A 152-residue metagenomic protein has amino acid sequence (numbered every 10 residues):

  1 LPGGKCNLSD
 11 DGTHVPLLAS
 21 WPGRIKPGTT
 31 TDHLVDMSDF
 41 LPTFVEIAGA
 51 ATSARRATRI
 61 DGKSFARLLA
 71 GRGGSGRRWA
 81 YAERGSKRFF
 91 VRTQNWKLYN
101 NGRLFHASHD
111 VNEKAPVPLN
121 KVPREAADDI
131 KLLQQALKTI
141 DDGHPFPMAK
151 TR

Functional and structural regions predicted by a protein language model:
P2-D10, I25-N112, I140-A149: C-terminal cap/loop subdomain of S1 sulfatases and analogous C-terminal strand-loop tails that border
H14-V15: Catalytic cores of eukaryotic secretory-pathway lumenal/extracellular enzymes that build and remodel glycoconjugates
L18-S20: Short beta-strand-to-turn element immediately C-terminal to the catalytic PLP-Schiff-base lysine in fold type I
G28-T30, L119-V122: Second-shell loop/turn segments in exported
N112-K114, L119-N120: Active-site His/acidic residue clusters
V122-D129: C-terminal structured subdomain/cap of oxidoreductase catalytic cores
K131, Q135-T139, K150-R152: Extracellular/periplasmic ectodomains of large secreted or surface enzymes and adhesion receptors
